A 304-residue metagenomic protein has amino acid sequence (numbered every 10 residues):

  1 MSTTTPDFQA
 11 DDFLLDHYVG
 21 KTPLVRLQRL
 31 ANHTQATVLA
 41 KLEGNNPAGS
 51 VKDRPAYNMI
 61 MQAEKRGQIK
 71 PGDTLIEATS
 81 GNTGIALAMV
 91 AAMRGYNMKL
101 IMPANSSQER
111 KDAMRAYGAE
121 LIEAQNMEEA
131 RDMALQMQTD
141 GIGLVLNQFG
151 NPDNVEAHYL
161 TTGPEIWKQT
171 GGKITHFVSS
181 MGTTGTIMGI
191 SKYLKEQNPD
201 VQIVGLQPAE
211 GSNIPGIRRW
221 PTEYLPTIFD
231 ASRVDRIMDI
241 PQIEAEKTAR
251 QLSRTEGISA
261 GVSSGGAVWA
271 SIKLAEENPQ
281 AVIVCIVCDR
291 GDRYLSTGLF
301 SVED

Functional and structural regions predicted by a protein language model:
M1-D304: PLP-dependent amino-acid enzyme catalytic core
